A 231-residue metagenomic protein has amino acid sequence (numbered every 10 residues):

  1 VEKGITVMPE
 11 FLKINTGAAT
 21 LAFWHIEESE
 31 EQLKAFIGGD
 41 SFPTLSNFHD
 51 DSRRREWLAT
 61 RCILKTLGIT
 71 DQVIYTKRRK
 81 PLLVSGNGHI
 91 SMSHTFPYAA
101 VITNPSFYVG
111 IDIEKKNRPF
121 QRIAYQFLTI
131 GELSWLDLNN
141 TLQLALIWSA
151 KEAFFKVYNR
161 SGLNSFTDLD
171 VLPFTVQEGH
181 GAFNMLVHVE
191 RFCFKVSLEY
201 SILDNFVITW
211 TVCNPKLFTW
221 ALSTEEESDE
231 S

Functional and structural regions predicted by a protein language model:
E2-S231: Core catalytic alpha/beta fold that binds nucleotide/phospho-ligands
